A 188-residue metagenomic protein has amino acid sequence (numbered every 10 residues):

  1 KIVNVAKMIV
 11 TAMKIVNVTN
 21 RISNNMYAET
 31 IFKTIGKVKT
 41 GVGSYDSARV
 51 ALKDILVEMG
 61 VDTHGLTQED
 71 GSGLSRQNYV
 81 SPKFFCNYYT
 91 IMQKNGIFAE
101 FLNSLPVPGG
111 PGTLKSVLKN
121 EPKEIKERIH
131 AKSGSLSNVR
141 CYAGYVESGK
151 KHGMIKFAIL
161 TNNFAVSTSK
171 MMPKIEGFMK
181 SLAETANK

Functional and structural regions predicted by a protein language model:
K1-A99: A small/polar active-site loop signature that marks catalytic segments
A51, H64-K188: C-terminal soluble interaction/assembly domains
